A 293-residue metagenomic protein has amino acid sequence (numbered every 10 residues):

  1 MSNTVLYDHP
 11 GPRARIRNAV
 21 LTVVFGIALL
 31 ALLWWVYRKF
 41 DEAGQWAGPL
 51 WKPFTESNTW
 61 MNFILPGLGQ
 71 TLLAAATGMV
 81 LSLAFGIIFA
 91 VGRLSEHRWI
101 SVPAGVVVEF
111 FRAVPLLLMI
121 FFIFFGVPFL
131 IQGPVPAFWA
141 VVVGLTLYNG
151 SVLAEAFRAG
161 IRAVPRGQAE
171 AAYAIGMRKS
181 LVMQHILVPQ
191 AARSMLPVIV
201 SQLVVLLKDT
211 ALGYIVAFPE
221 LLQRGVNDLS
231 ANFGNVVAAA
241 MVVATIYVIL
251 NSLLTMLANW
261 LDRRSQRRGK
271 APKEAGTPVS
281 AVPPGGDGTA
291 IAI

Functional and structural regions predicted by a protein language model:
M1-I293: Transmembrane alpha-helices and adjacent helix-loop boundaries
